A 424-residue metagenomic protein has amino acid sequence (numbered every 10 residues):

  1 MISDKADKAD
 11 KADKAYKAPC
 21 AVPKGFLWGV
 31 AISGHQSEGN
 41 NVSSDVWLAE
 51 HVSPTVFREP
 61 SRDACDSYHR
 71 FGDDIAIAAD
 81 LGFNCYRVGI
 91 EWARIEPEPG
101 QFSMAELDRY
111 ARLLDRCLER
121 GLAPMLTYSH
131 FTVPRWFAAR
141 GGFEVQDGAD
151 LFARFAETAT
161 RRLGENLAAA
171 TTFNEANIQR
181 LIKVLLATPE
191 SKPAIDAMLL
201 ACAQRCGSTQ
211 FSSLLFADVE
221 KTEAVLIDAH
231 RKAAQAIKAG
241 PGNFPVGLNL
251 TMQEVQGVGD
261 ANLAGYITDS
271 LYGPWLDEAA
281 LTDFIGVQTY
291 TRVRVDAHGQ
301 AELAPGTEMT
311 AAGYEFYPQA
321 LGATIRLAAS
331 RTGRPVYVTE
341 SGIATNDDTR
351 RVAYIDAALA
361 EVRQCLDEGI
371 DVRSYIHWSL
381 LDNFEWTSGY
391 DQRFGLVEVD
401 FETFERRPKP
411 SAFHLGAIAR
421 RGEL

Functional and structural regions predicted by a protein language model:
M1-D4, D13-I75, A79-L81, A93-L424: Non-catalytic scaffold segments within catalytic domains of secreted glycoside hydrolases
